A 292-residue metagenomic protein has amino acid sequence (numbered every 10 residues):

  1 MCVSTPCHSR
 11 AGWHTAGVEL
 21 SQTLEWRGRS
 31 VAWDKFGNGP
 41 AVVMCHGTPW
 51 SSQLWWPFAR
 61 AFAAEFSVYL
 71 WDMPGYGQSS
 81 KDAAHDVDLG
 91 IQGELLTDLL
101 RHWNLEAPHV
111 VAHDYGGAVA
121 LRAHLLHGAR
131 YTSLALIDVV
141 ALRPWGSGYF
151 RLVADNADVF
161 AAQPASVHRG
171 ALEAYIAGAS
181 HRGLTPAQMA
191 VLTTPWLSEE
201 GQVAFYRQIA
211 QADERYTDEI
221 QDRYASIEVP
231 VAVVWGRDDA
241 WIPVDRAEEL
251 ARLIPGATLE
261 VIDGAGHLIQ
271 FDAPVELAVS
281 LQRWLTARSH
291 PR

Functional and structural regions predicted by a protein language model:
M1-V42, A63-F66, L105-E106, V279-R292: Alpha/beta-hydrolase fold catalytic core
R27, F36, Y69-A112, V279: Active-site loop/oxyanion-hole signature of alpha/beta-hydrolase fold enzymes
D34-Q78: Conserved HGGG/HGGXW glycine-rich cap/lid loop of the alpha/beta-hydrolase fold
L125, Y131-Q163: Flexible "cap/lid" loop of the alpha/beta hydrolase fold
P144-S147, A165-S226: Conserved alpha/beta-hydrolase catalytic His-Asp/Glu region
I227, V233-W235: Short beta-strand/loop motif that positions the catalytic acidic residue of the alpha/beta-hydrolase fold
D238-I242: Acidic catalytic loop of the alpha/beta-hydrolase fold
A257-R292: Catalytic active-site module of serine/aspartate enzymes centered on a nucleophile-bearing elbow/loop
